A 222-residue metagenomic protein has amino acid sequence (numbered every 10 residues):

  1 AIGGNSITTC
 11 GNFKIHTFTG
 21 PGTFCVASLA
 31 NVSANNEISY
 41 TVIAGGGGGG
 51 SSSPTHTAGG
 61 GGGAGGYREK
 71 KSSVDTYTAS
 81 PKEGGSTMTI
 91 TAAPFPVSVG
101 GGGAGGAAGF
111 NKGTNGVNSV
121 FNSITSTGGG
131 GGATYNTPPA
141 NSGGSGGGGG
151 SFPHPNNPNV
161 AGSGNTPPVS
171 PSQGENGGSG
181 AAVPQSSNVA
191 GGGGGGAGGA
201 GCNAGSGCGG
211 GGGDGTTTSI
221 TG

Functional and structural regions predicted by a protein language model:
A1-G222: Glycine-biased low-complexity/repetitive sequence motifs
